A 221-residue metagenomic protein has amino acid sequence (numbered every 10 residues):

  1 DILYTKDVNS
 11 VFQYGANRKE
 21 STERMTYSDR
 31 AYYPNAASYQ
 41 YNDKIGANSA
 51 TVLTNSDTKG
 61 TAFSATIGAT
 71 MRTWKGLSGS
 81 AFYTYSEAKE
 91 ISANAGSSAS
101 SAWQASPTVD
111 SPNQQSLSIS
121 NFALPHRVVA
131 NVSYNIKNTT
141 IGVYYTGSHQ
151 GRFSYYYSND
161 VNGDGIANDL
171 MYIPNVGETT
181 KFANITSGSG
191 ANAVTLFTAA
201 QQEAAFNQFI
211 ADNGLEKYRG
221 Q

Functional and structural regions predicted by a protein language model:
L3-Y156: Gram-negative outer-membrane beta-barrel transporters
T140-Q221: Extracytoplasmic gating/loop element in the C-terminal half of outer-membrane beta-barrel translocons and assembly
